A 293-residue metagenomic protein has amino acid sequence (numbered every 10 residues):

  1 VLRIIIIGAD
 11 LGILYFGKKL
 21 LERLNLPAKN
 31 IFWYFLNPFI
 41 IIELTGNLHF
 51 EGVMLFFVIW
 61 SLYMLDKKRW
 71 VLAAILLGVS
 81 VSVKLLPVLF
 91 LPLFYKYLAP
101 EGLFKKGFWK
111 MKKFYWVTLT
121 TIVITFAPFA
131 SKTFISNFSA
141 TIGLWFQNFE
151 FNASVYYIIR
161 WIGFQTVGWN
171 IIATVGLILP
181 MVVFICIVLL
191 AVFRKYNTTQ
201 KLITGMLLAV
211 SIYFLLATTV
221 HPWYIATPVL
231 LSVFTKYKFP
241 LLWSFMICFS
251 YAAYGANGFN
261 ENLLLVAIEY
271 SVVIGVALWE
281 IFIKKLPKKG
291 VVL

Functional and structural regions predicted by a protein language model:
R3-D10, L14, F126, T141-T219 (+1 more regions): Aromatic/glycine/proline-enriched transmembrane-helix motif characteristic of membrane-embedded glycan-assembly enzymes
I4-G8, L24-Y63, L77-V81: Membrane-embedded helix bundles of polyisoprenyl
G8-L11, F35, G52-L62, A74 (+5 more regions): Alpha-helical transmembrane segments of multi-pass membrane proteins
L14-F39, K68, T199-K201: Transmembrane-helix signature of polytopic, membrane-embedded enzymes that assemble or transfer cell-envelope glycans
Y15-F16, V53-R69, I185, V210: Specific aromatic-rich, kink-prone transmembrane helix
I41-L44, W60-M64, V71-Y95, L208-L215: Membrane-interface alpha helices of multi-pass inner-membrane proteins
F104-A130: Hydrophobic alpha-helical membrane-interfacial segments at the cytosolic entry of transmembrane helices
Y237-L293: Aromatic-enriched
